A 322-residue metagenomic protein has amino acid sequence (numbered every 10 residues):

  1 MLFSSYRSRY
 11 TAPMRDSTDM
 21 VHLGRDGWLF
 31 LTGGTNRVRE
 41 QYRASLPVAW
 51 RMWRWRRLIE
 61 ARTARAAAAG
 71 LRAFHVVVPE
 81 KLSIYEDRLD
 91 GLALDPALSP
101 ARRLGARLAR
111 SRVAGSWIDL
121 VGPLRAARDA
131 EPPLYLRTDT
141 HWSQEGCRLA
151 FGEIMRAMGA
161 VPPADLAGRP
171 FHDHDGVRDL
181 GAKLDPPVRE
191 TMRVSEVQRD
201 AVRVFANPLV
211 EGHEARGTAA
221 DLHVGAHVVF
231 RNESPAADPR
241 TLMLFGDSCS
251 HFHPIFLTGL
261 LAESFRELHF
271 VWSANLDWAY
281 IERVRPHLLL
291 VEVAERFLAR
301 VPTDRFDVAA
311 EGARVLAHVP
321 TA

Functional and structural regions predicted by a protein language model:
M1-A322: Extracellular glycan-modifying ectodomains
